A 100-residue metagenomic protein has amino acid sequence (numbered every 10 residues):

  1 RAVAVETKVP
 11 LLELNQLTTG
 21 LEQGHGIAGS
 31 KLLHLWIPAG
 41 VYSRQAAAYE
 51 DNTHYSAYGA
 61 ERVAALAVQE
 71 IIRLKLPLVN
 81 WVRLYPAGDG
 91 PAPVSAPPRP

Functional and structural regions predicted by a protein language model:
R1-P100: Catalytic His-Asp segment of secreted/periplasmic serine-dependent ester chemistry enzymes
